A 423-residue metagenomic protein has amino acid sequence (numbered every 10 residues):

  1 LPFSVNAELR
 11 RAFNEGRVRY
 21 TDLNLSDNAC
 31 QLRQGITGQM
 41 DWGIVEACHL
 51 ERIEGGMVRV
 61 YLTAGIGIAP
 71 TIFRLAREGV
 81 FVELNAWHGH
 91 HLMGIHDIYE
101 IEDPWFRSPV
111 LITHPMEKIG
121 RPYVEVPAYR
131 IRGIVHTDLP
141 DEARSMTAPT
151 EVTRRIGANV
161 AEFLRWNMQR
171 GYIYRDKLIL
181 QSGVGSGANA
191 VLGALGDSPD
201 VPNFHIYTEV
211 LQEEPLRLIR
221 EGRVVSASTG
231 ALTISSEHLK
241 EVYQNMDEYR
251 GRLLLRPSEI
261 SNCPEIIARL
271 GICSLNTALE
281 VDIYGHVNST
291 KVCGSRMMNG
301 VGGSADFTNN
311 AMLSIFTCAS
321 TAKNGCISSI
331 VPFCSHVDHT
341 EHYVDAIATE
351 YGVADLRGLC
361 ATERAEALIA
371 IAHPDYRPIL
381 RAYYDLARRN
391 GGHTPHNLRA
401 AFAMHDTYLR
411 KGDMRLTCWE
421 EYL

Functional and structural regions predicted by a protein language model:
L1-L423: Conserved alpha/beta enzyme-core scaffold
